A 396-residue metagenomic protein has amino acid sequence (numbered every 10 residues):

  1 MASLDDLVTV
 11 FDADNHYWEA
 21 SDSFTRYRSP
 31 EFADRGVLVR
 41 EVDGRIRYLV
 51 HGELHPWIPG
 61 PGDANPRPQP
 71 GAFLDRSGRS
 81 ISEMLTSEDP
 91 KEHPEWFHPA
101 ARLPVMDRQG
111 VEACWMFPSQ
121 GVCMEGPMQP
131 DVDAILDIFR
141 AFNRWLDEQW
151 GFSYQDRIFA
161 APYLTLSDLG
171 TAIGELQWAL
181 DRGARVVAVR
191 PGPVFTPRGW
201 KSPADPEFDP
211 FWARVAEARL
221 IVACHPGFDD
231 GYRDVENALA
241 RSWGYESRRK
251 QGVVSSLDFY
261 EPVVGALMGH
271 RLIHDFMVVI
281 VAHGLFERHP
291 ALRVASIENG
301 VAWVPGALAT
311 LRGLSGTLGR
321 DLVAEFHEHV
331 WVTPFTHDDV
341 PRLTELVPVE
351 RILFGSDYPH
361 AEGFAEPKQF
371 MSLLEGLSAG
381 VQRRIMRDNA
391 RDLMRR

Functional and structural regions predicted by a protein language model:
A2-F11, E19-A113, R144-F152, G174-W178 (+7 more regions): Mid-to-C-terminal alpha-helical segments outside catalytic/metal-binding sites
L7, F11-A13, L164-T171, W200-E207: Alpha-helical scaffold segments that form or flank carboxylate-/histidine-based iron centers
F11-W18, A223-H225: Histidine-centered catalytic micro-motifs
E83-P94, P104-M128, R157-L164, R185-G192: Divalent metal-dependent hydrolysis catalytic cores, especially in the metallo-beta-lactamase
K91-E95, I135-F139, L267-D275: Short acidic-aromatic active-site loops that bind/stabilize oxyanions
R108-G110, G121-W150, L169-D181, P197-R198 (+1 more regions): Active-site loop-helix segments enriched in His/Asp/Glu that coordinate and activate a nucleophilic water at divalent
F117-G121, F228-D229, R249, Y358-H360: Short glycine-enriched loops at secondary-structure junctions
D156-I158, L164, L176, L180-L353: Catalytic pocket-lining loop regions of alpha/beta-barrel enzymes, especially the amidohydrolase/enolase/GH5 lineages
